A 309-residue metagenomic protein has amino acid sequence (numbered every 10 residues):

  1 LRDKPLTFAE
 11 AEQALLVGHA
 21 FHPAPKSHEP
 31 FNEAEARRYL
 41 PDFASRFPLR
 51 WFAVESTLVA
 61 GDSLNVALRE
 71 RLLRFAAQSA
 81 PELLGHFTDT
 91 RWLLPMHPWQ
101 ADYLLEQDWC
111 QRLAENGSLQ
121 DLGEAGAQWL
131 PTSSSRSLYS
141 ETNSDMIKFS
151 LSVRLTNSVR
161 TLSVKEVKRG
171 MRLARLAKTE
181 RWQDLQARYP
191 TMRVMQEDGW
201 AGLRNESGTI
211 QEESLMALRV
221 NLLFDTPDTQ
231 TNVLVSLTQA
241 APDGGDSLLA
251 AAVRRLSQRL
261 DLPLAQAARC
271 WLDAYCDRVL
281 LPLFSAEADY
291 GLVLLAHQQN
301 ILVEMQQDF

Functional and structural regions predicted by a protein language model:
L1-R278, Q306-F309: Nucleotide/phosphate-binding site architecture used for ATP/NTP-dependent chemistry
A274, R278, G291, Q298: Short, well-structured alpha-helical interface segments that form or flank functional binding sites
L280-F284: Short C-lobe core helix of eukaryotic-like protein kinase catalytic domains
S285-L292: Protein kinase catalytic-loop region centered on the HRD/HxD motif
L292-F309: Catalytic activation segment of kinase domains across protein kinase-like and atypical kinase folds
